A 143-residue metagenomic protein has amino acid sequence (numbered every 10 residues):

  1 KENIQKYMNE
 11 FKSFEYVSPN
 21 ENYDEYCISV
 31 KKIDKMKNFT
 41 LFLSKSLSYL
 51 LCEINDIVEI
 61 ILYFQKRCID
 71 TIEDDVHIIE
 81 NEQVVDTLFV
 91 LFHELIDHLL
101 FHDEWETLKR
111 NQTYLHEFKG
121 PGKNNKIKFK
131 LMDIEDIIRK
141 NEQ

Functional and structural regions predicted by a protein language model:
K1-Q143: Alpha-helical interaction scaffolds
